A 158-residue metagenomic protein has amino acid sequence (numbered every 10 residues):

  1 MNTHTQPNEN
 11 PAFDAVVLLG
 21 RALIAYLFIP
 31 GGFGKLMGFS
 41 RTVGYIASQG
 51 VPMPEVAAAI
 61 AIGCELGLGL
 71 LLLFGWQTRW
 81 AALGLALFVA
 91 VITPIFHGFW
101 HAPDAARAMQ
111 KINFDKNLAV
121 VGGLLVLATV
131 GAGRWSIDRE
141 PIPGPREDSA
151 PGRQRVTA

Functional and structural regions predicted by a protein language model:
M1-M37, E55-G67, L73-A158: Extended, low-polarity transmembrane helix blocks
M37-M53: Membrane-interface interhelical connector segments
